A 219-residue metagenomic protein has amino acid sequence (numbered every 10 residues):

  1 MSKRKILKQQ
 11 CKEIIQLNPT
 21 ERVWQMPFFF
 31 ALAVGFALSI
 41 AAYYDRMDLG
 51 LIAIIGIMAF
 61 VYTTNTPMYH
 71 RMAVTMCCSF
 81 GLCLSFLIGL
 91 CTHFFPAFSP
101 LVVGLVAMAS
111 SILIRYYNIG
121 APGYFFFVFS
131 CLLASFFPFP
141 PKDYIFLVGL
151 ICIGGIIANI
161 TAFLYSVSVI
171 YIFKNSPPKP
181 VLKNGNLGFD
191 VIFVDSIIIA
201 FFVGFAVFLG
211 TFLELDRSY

Functional and structural regions predicted by a protein language model:
M1-Y219: Alpha-helical transmembrane segments and their membrane-interface boundaries that form or gate the permeation pathway
